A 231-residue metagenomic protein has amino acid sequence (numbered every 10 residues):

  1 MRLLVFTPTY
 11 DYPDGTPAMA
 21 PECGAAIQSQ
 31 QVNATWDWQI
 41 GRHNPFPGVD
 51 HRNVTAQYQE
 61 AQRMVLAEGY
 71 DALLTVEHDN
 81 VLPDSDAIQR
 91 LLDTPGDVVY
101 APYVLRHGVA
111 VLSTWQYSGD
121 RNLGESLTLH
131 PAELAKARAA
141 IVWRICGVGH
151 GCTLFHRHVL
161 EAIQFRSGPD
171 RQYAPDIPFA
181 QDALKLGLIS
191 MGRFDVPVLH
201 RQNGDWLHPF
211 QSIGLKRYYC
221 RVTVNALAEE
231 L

Functional and structural regions predicted by a protein language model:
R2-F6, P178: Cell-envelope/extracellular polymer assembly enzymes that use nucleotide-activated donors
V5, T9-D37: Short, acidic, metal-binding catalytic loop of nucleotide-sugar glycosyltransferases
Y10, H43-P45, H78: Acidic ATP/Mg2+-coordinating residue in the GHKL
V32-D71: Active-site-proximal specificity loops/subdomain of glycosyltransferases
Y70-V81: Short beta-strand-to-loop acidic/aromatic patch adjacent to the donor-nucleotide binding site
P83-P169: Conserved catalytic core of nucleotide-sugar-dependent glycosyltransferases
V148, R157-H158, A162-L231: C-terminal catalytic/acceptor-binding lobe
